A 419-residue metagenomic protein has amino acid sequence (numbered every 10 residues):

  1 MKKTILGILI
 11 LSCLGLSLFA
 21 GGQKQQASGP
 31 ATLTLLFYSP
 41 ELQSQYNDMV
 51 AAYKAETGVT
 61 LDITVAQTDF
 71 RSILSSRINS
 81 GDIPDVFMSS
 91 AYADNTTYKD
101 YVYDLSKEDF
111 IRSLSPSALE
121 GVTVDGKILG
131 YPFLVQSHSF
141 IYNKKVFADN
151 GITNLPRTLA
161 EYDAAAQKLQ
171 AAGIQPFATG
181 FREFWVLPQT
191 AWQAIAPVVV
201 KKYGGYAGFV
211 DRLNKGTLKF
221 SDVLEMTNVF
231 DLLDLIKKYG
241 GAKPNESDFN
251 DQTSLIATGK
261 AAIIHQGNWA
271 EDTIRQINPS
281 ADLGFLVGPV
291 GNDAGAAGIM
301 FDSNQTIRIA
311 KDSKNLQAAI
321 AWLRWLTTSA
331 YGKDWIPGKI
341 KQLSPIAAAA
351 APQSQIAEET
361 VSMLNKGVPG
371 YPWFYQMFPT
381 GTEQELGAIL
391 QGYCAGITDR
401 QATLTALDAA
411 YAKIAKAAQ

Functional and structural regions predicted by a protein language model:
K3-L9, C13-D94, Y101, F110 (+10 more regions): Conserved N-terminal structural module of periplasmic/extracytoplasmic solute-binding proteins
A51-A52, E56, T60, S80 (+5 more regions): Extracytoplasmic/periplasmic substrate-recognition and gating elements
D62, M300-F301, G338-P345, E359-K413: C-terminal capping/gating helix-and-loop segments adjacent to ligand/active sites or protein-protein/ligand interfaces
V65-I73, L159-D163, P244-T258: Short helix-initiation/N-cap motifs at beta->coil->alpha
P84-D85, R112-F147, Q175-T179, A296-I299 (+1 more regions): A structural signal for short loop-to-beta-strand junctions that line the ligand-binding cleft of periplasmic/secreted
S90-S139, A148, D163, L169 (+3 more regions): Hinge/lid segment of periplasmic solute-binding proteins
H138, D163-K215: Extracytoplasmic/periplasmic solute-binding protein
Q167-K168, V210-N245: Glycine-centered hinge/linker elements that transmit conformational signals in sensory and ligand-binding systems
